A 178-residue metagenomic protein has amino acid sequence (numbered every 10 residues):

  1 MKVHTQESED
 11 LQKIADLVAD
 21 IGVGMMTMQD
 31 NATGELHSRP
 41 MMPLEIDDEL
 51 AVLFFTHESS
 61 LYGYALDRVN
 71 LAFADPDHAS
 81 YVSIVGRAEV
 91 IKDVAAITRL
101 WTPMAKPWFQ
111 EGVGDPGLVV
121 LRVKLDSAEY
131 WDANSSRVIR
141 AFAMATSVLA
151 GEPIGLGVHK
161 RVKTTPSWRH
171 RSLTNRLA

Functional and structural regions predicted by a protein language model:
M1-M25: Active-site-proximal "nucleotidyltransferase
K2, P116-A178: C-terminal edge-of-domain segments
D10, L44-E45: N-terminal "first-domain core" detector
D16-T33, V69-F73: A short, Trp-centered hydrophobic/proline-enriched beta-strand micro-motif
A32-M41: A positional/architectural concept
D48-V52: Short active-site oxyanion
F55-H57: Short His-Asn-centered micro-motif
Y62-S127: Short, structured beta-strand-loop surface elements
